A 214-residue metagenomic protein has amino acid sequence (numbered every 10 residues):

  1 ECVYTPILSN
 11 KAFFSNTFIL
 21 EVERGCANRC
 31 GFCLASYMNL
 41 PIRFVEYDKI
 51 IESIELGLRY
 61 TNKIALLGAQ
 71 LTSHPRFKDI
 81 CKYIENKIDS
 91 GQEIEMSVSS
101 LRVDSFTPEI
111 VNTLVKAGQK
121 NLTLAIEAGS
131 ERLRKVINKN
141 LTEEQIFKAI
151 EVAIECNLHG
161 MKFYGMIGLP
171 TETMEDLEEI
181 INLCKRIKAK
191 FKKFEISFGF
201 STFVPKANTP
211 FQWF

Functional and structural regions predicted by a protein language model:
E1-L20: N-terminal [4Fe-4S]-dependent radical SAM core
V3-I7, I50, C184: Glycine-rich, charged/polar anion/phosphate-binding loops that engage phosphate groups from diverse ligands
E21-Y37: Local cysteine-cluster metal-coordination motifs and their immediate loop/turn environment, predominantly Fe-S cluster
C26, C30, I50, V98 (+1 more regions): Conserved hydrophobic/aromatic pocket- or pore-lining residues that grip, position, or stack substrates in active sites
F32-K49: Iron-sulfur (Fe-S) cluster-binding segments and ferredoxin-like electron-carrier domains, especially [2Fe-2S]
Y37-N39, V136-L141, Q212-F214: Short glycine-enriched, charge-decorated loop/helix-capping segments at active-site entrances that position
I54-S197, S201, P205: Conserved SAM/AdoMet-binding glycine-rich loop
P205-N208, Q212: Iron-sulfur-associated redox domains of electron-transfer enzymes in respiratory and anaerobic energy metabolism
